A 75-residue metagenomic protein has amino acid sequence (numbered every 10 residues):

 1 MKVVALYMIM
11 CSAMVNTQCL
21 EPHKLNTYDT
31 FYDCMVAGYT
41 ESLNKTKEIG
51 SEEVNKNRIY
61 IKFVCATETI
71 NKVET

Functional and structural regions predicted by a protein language model:
M1-K24: Short aromatic-glycine-(Arg/Gly/Cys) micro-motifs in beta-strand/loop hairpins
M1-V4, A37-L43: Short linear motifs at secondary-structure transitions and domain/linker junctions
C11, C34, C65: Short cysteine clusters
M14, D33, I70-K72: Solvent-exposed loop/turn segments at secondary-structure junctions within structured extracellular/periplasmic domains
C19-V36: A short, exposed loop/beta-hairpin motif centered on an aromatic-Gly-Thr core
T40-T75: Short, mixed-charge low-complexity intrinsically disordered segments
